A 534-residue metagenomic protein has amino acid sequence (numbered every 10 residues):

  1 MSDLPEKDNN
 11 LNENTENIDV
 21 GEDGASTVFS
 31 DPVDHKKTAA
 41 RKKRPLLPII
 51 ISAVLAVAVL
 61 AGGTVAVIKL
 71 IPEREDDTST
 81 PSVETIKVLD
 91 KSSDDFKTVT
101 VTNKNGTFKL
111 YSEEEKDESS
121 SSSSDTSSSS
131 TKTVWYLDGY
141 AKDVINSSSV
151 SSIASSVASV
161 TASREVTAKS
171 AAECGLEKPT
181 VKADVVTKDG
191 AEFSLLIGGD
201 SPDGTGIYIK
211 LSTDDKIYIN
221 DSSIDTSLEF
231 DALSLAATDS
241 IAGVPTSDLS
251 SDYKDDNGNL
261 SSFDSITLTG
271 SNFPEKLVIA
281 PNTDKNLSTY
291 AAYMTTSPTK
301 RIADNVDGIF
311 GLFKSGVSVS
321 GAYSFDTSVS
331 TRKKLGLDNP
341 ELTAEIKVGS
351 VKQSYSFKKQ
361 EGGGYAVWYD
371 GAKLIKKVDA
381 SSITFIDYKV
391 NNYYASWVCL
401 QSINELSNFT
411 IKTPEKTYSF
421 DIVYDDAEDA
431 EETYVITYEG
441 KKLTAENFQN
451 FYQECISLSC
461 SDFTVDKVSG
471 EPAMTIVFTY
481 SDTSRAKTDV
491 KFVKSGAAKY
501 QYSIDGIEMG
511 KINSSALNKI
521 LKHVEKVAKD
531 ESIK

Functional and structural regions predicted by a protein language model:
S2-K534: Soluble, acidic/polar mature domains that operate outside membranes
